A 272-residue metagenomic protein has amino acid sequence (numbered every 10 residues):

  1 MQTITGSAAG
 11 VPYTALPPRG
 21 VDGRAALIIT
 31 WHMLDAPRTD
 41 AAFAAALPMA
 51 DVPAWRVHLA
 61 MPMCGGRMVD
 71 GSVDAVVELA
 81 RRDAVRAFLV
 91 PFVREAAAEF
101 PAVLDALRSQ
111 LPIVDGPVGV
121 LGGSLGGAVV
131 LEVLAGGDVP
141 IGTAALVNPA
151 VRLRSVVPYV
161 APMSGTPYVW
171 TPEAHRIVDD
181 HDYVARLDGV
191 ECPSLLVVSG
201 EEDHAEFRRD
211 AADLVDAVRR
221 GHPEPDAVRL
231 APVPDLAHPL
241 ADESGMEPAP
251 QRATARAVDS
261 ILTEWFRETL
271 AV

Functional and structural regions predicted by a protein language model:
A8-A75: Short, surface-exposed "cap/lid" segments of acyl-processing enzymes
H58, V120, L146, L196-V197: Structural beta-sheet core signal
R67-R82, Y159-M163: Short, flexible, mixed-charge acidic loops at enzyme active sites
V76-L111: Alpha/beta-hydrolase active-site loop
R82-E95, P167-V178, Q251-R252: A short acidic, glycine-rich active-site loop that binds or catalyzes chemistry on phosphate/adenosine moieties
A102-G165: Primarily recognizes the serine-hydrolase "nucleophile elbow" in alpha/beta-hydrolase and SGNH/GDSL folds
L153-P223: The feature captures the conserved acid-bearing segment of alpha/beta-hydrolase catalytic domains
P223-V272: C-terminal catalytic histidine-bearing segment of alpha/beta-hydrolase fold enzymes
